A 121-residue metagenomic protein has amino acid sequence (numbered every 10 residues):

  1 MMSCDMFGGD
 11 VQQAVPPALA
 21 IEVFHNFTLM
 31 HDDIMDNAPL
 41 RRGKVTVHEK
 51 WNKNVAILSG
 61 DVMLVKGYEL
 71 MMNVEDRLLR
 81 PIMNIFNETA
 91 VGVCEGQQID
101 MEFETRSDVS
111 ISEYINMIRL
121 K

Functional and structural regions predicted by a protein language model:
M1-K121: Mg2+-dependent prenyl diphosphate-binding active-site environment of isoprenoid biosynthetic enzymes
